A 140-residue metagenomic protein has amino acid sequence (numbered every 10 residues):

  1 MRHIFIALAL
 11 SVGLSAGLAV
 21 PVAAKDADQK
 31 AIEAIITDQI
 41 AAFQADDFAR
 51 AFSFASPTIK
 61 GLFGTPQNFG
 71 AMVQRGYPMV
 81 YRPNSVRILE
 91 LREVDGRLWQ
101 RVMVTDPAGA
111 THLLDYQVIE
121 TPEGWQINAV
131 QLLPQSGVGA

Functional and structural regions predicted by a protein language model:
M1-A7: Positively charged n-region of N-terminal signal peptides that target proteins for export
A7-G17: Bacterial N-terminal signal peptides
V12-G13, P57, W125: Alpha-helical transmembrane segments and their juxtamembrane interfaces
A19-A45: Short, low-complexity N-terminal intrinsically disordered segments enriched in polar/charged residues
K30-A34, D38, F48-D95: Short solvent-exposed beta->alpha transition segments
E90-A140: Exposed beta-sheet edge and beta->alpha loop/turn motif
